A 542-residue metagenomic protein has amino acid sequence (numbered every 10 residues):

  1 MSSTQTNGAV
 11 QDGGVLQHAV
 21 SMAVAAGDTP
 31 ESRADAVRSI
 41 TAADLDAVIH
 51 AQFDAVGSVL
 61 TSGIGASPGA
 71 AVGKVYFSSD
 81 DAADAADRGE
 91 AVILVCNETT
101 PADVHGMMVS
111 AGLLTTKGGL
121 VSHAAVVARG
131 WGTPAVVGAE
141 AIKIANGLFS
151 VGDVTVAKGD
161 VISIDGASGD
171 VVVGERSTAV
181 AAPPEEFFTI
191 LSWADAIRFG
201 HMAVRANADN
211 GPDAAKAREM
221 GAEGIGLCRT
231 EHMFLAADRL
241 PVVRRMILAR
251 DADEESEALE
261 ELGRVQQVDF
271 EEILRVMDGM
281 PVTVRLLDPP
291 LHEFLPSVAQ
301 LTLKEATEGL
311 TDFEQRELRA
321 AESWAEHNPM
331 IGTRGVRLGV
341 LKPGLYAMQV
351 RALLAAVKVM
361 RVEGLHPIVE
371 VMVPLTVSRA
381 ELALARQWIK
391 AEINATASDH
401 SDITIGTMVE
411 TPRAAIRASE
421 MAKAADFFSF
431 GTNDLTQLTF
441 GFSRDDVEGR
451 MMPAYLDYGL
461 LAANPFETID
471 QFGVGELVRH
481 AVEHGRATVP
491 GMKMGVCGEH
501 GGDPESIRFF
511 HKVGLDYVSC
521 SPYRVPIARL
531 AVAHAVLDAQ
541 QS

Functional and structural regions predicted by a protein language model:
M1-V10, A43, H50, G57-S58 (+6 more regions): Acidic, glycine-rich flexible loop/linker segments
S2-D28: Extended, domain-scale alpha-helical bundle/helix-rich regions
A19-R38, E185, S192-G200: Short, solvent-exposed cationic patches
V20-V24, R38-D44, Q52, Q267-V268 (+2 more regions): Conserved active-site carboxylates
A26, A128, I162, L353 (+1 more regions): Residue-level signal for inorganic ion chemistry
D28-V72, S378-I405: Amphipathic alpha-helical
S32-A36, V136, V282, G491-M494: Acidic/polar loop patches that form or flank catalytic/metal-binding clefts of enzymes that bind anionic ligands
P183-T189, W193-S542: Conserved alpha/beta-domain cores
